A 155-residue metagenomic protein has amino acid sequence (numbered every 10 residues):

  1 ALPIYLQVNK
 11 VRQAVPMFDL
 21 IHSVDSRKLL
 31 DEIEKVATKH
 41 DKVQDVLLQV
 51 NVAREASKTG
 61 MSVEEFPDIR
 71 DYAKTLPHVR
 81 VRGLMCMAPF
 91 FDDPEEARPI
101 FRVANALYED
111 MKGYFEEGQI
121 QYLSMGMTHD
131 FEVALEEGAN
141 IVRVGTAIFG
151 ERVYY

Functional and structural regions predicted by a protein language model:
A1-F131, L135-E137: Conserved alpha/beta-domain cores
L135-Y155: C-terminal helical cap(s) of enzyme catalytic domains, especially alpha/beta-barrels
